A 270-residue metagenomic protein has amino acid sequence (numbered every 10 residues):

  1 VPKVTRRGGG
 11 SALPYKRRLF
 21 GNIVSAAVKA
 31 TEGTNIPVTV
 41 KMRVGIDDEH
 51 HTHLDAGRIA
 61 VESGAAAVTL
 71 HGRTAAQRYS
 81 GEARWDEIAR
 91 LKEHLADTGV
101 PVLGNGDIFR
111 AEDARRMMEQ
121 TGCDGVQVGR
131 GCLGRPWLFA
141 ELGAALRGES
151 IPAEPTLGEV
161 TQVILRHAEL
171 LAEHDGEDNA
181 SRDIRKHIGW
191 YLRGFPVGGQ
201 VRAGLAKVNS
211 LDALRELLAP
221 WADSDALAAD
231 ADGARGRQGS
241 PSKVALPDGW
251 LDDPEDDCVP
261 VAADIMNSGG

Functional and structural regions predicted by a protein language model:
V1-K3, M42-D48, G72-A76, I108-R110 (+1 more regions): Active-site-proximal loop/turn and secondary-structure-junction residues that shape catalytic pockets, frequently
V1-R17, L70-S80: Glycine-rich, proline-tolerant flexible connector loops at the mouths of alpha/beta enzymes
G9, V40-M42, G72-T74, G99-V100: A short, structure-level motif marking secondary-structure boundaries and short turns
A12, R18, N22-S25, K29-P37 (+5 more regions): Alpha/beta catalytic cores of nucleotide-metabolism and tRNA/nucleoside-modifying enzymes
